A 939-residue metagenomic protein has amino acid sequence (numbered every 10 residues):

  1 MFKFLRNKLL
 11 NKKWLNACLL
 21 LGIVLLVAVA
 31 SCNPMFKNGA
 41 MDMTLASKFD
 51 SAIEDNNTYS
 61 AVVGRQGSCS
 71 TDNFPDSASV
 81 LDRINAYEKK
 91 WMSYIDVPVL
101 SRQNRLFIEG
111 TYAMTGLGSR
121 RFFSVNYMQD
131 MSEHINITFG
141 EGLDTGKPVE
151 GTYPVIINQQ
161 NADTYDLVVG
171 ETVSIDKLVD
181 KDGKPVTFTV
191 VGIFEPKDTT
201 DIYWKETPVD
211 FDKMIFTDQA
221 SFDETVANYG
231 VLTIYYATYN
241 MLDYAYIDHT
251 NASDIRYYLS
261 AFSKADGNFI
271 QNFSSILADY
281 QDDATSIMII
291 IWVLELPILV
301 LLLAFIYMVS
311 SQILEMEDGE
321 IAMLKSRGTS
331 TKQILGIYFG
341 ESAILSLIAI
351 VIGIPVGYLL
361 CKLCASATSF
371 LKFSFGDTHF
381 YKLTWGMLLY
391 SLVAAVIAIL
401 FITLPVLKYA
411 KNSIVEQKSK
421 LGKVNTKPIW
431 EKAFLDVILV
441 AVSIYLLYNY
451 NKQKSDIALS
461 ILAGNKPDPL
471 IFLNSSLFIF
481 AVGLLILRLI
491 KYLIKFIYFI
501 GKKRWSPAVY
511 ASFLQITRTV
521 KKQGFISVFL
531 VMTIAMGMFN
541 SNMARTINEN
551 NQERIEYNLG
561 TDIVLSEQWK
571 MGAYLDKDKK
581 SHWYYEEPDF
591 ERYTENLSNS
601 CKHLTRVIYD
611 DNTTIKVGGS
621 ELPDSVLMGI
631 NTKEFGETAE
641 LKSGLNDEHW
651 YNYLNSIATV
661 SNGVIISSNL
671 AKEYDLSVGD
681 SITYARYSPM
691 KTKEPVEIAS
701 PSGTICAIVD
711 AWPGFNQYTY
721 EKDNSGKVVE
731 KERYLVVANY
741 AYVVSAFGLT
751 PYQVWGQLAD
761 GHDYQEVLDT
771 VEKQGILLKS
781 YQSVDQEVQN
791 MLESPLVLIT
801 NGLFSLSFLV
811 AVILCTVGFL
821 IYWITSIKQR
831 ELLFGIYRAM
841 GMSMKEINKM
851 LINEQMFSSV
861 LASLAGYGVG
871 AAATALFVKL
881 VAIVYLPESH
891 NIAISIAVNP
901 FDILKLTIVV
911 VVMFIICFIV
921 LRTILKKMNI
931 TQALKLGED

Functional and structural regions predicted by a protein language model:
F2, K332-G336, G340, K427 (+7 more regions): Alpha-helical membrane-protein architecture signal
F2-L303, Q312, S366-S374, K382-M387 (+8 more regions): Membrane transport/envelope proteins' first extracytoplasmic loop
K12, A304-S346, N412, E416-I429 (+2 more regions): Interfacial "coupling" helices/loops that link adjacent transmembrane helices in transporter permeases
W14-C32, F36, A252-K264, D282-P297 (+9 more regions): Alpha-helical transmembrane segments, especially those used as permease/efflux helices and single-pass anchors
I354-M387, Y448-L470, N790, V797-L803 (+2 more regions): Short helix-loop junctions at transmembrane helix boundaries
D456-F472, S476-Y653, S668: Juxtamembrane segments of multi-pass membrane proteins
Y752-V754, L777-V878, S889-A893, V920 (+2 more regions): C-terminal transmembrane helical bundles of large multi-pass transporters and their helix-start/helix-kink determinants
